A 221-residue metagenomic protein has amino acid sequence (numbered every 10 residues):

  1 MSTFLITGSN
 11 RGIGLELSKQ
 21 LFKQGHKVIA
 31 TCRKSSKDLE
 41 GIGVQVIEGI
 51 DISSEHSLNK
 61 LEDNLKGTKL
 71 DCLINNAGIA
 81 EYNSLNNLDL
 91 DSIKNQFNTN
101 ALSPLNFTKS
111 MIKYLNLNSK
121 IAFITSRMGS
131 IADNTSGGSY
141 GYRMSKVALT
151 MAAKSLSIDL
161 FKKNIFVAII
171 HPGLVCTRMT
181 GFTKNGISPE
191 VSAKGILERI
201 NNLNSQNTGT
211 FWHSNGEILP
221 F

Functional and structural regions predicted by a protein language model:
I6-T7, N75-N76, K120-S126, F166-H171: Structural signature of the Rossmann-like NAD(P)-dependent dehydrogenase/reductase core
N10-Q20: N-terminal Rossmann NAD(P)H-binding glycine-rich loop of SDR-like oxidoreductase domains
Q24-L39: Conserved glycine-rich Rossmann-like NAD(P)H-binding loop of the short-chain dehydrogenase/reductase
I42-H56: Rossmann-fold cofactor-recognition segment
I79, S84-I93, K113, K120-F161: Catalytic loop of short-chain dehydrogenase/reductase
T150, L160-I170, V175, Q206-F211: Conserved Rossmann-fold SDR core element
I169, G181-F221: C-terminal helical subdomain
